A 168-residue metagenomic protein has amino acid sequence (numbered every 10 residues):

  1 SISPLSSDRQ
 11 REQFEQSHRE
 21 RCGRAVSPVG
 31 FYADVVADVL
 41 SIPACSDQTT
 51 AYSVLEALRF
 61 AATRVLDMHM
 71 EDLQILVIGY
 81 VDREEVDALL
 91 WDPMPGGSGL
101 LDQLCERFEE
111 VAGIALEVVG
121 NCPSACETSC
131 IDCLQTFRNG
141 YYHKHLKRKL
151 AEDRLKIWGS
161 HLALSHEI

Functional and structural regions predicted by a protein language model:
S1-I168: Extended, highly charged accessory segments
